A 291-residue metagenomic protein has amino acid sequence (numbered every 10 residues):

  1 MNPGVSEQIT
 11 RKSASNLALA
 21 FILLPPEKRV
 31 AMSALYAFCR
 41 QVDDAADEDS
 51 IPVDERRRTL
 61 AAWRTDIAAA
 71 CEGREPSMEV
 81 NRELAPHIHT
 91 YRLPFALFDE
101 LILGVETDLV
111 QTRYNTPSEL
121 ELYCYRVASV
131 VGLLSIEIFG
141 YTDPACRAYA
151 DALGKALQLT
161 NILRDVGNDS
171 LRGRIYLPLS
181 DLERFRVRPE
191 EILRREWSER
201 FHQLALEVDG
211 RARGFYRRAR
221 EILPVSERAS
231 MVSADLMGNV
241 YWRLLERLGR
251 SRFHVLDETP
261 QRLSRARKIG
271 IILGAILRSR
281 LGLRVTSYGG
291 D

Functional and structural regions predicted by a protein language model:
M1-Q158, L163, G167-D291: Catalytic cores of Mg2+-dependent Asp-rich isoprenoid enzymes
